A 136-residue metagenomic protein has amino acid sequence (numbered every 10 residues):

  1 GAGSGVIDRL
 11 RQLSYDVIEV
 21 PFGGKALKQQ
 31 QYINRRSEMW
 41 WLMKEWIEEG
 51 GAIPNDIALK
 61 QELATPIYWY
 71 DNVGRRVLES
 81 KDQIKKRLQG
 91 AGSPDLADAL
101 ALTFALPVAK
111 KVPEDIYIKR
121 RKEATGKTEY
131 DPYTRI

Functional and structural regions predicted by a protein language model:
G1-R75, K122-I136: Mg2+-dependent endonuclease catalytic cores in nucleic-acid-processing enzymes, primarily RNase H-like
K60, I67-I136: Acidic two-metal-ion nuclease catalytic site recognized across multiple nuclease folds, prominently DnaQ/RNase D-T
